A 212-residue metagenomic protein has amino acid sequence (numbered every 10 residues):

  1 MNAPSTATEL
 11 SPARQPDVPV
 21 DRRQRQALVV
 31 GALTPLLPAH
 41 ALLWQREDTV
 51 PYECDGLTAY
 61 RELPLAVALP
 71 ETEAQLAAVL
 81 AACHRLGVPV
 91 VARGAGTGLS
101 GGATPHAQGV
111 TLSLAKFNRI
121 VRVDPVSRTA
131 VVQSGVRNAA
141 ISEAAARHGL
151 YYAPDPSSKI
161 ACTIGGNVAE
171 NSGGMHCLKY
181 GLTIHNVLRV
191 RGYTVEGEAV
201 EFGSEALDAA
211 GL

Functional and structural regions predicted by a protein language model:
M1-A81, G98-R128, S157, Y180: N-terminal flexible segment immediately upstream of the FAD-binding catalytic core in FAD-dependent oxidoreductases
V79, L86, I141: Aromatic/hydrophobic pocket-lining residues that form π-stacking "cages" and hydrophobic walls in ligand
H84-L86, R93-A95, C162, N186: Short, basic and Ser/Thr-rich N-terminal targeting/leader segments
V88-P89, Y151: Residue-level detector of anion-binding/catalytic polar loops
V90-A92, L99, I141, N171: Extended, hydrophobic alpha-helical segments in both membrane/secreted and soluble proteins
R119-L212: FAD-binding subdomain of flavoenzyme oxidoreductases
